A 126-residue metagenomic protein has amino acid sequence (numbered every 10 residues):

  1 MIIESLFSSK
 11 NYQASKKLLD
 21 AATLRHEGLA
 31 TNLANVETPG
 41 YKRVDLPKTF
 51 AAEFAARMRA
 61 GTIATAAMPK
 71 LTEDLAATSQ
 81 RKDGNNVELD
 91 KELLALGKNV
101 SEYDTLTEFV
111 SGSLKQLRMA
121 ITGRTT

Functional and structural regions predicted by a protein language model:
M1-T126: Amphipathic alpha-helical polymerization modules
